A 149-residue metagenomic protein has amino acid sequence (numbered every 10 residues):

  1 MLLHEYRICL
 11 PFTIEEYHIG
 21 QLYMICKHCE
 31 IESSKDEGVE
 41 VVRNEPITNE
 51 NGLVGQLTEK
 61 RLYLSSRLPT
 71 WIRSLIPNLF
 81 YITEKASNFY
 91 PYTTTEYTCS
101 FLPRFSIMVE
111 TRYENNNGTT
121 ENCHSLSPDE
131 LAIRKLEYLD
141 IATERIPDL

Functional and structural regions predicted by a protein language model:
M1-L149: Eukaryotic helix-grip
